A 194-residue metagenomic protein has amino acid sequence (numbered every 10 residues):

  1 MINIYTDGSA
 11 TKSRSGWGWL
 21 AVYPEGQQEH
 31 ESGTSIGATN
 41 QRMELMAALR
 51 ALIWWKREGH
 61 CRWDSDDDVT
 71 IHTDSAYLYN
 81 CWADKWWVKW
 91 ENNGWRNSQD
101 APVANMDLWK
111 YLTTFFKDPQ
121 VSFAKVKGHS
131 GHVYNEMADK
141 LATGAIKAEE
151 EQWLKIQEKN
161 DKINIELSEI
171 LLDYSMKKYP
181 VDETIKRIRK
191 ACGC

Functional and structural regions predicted by a protein language model:
M1, K190-C194: Short intrinsically disordered terminal tails
M1-R42, M46, I53-K56, W82 (+3 more regions): RNase H-like nuclease fold core
T6-R14, H30, L49-M137, E151: RNase H catalytic domain
Y111, F115, L141, A145 (+2 more regions): Residues that form generic nucleotide/phosphate-binding pockets
V126-K127, A138, A142-N164: A two-mode feature
K155-K190: Charged/polar low-complexity intrinsically disordered segments, enriched in acidic residues
